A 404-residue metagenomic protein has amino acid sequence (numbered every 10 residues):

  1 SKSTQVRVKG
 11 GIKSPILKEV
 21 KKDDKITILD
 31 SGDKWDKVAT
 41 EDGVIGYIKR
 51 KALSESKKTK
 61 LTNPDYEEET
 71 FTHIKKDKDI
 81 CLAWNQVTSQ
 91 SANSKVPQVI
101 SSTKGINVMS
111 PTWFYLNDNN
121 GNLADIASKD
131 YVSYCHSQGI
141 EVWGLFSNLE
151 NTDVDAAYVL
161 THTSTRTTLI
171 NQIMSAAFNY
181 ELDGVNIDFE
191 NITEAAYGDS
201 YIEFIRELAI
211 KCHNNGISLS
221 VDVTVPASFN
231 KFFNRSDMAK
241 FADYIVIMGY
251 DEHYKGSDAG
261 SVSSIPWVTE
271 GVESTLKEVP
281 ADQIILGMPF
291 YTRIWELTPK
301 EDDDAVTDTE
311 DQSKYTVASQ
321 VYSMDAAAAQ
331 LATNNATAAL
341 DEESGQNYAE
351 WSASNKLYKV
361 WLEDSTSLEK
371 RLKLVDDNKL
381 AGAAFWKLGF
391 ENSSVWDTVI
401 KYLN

Functional and structural regions predicted by a protein language model:
S1-T4, V8-E19, T27, A39-D79: Boundary regions of SH3-family modules and the immediately adjacent low-complexity/disordered segments in eukaryotic
K60-Q172: Glycan-recognition patch characteristic of GH18 chitinases/ENGases and related GlcNAc/peptidoglycan-binding proteins
L61-E68, T292-R371, L403: Glycan-binding loop/region signatures in secreted carbohydrate-active enzymes
T88-T103, T163-F178, A227-R235, E363-D376: Short, acidic/polar
M109, I187, I245, L286 (+2 more regions): Conserved, mostly hydrophobic/aromatic
N119, N171, E194, D199-A329: Substrate-binding surface in catalytic domains of secreted glycosidases
S367-N404: Acidic/aromatic/glycine-rich contiguous surface patches that form carbohydrate-binding/processing clefts and analogous
